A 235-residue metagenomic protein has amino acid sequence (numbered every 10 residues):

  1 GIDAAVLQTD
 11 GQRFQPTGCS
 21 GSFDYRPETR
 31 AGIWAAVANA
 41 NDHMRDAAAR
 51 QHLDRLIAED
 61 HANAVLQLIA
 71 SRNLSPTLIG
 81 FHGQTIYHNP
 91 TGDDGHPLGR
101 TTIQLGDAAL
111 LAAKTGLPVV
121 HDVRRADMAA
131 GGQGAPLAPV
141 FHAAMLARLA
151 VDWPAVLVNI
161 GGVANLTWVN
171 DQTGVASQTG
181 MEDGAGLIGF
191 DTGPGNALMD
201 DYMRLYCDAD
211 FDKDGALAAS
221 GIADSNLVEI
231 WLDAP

Functional and structural regions predicted by a protein language model:
I2, Q84, G162-A164: Change "...and in nucleic-acid phosphodiester-cleaving endonucleases..." to "...and in nucleic-acid processing enzymes
I2-Q15, G21-R26, I188-P235: Conserved ATP-utilizing enzyme core subdomain
P16-L56: Conserved non-catalytic scaffold segment of RNase H-like nuclease domains
A40, M44-L105: Short beta-strand-loop/turn "lid" adjacent to the catalytic site in phosphate-handling enzymes
R45, A49, L53-D60, I103 (+3 more regions): Catalytic cores of large soluble enzymes that bind and process phosphate-bearing ligands
D60, Q67, L110, K114 (+4 more regions): Alpha-helical scaffold segments in soluble metabolic enzymes
G80-R148: Active-site neighborhood for divalent-cation/phosphate handling
A143-G221: Glycine-rich phosphate-binding loop of actin/hexokinase-like ATP-binding domains
